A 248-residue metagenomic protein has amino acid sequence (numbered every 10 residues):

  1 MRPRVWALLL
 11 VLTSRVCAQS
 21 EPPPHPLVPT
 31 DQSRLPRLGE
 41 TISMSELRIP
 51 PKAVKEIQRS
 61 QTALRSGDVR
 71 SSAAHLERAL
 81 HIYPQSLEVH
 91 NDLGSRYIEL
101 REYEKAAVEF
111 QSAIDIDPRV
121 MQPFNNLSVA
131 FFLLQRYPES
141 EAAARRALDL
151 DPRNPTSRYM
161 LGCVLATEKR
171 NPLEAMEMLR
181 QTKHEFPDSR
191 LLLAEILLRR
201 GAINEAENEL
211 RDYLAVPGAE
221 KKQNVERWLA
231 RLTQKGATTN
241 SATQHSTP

Functional and structural regions predicted by a protein language model:
R37, R65-R78, E99-S112, L133-R146 (+3 more regions): Structural signature of tandem alpha-helical TPR/SEL1-like repeats, specifically the intra-repeat loop/turn
G39-K55, R180: TPR-adjacent "capping" and linker segments in tetratricopeptide-repeat scaffold/adaptor proteins
I49-E88, D92-S95, E99: Alpha-helical segment of the N-proximal tetratricopeptide repeat
A53, L87-E88, M121-Q122, P155-T156 (+2 more regions): Helix-start (N-cap) detector for alpha-helical repeat units in TPR-like alpha-solenoids, especially tetratricopeptide
L64, N91, I98, D115 (+4 more regions): Position-specific recognition of the canonical hydrophobic site in helix A of tetratricopeptide repeat
I82, I116, L150, T182-E185 (+1 more regions): Structural marker of alpha-solenoid helical repeat scaffolds
